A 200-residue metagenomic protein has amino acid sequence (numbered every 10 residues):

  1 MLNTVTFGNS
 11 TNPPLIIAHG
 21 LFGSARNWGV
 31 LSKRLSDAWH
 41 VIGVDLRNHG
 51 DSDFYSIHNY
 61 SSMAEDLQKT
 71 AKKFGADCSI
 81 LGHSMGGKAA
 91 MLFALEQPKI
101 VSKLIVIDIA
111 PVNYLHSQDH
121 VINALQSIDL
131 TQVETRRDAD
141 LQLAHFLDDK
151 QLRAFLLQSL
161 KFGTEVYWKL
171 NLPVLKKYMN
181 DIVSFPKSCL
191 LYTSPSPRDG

Functional and structural regions predicted by a protein language model:
V5-D53: Conserved HGGG/HGGXW glycine-rich cap/lid loop of the alpha/beta-hydrolase fold
P14, H40, D77-S79, S102-K103: Structural signature of beta-strand start/N-cap positions in the alpha/beta core of ABC transporter nucleotide-binding
G29, K33, I42, L46-L81: Active-site loop/oxyanion-hole signature of alpha/beta-hydrolase fold enzymes
V30, L92-E96: Active-site signature of alpha/beta-hydrolase-fold catalytic machinery across serine- and Asp/Cys-nucleophile hydrolases
G82, G86, A90: Gly/Ala-rich beta-loop-alpha elbow adjacent to hydrolase catalytic centers
L95, K103-Q132: Flexible "cap/lid" loop of the alpha/beta hydrolase fold
T131-I182, P186: Conserved alpha/beta-hydrolase catalytic His-Asp/Glu region
Y192-G200: Single conserved hydrophobic/aromatic residue that forms the stacking wall/gate of nucleotide- or nucleobase-binding
